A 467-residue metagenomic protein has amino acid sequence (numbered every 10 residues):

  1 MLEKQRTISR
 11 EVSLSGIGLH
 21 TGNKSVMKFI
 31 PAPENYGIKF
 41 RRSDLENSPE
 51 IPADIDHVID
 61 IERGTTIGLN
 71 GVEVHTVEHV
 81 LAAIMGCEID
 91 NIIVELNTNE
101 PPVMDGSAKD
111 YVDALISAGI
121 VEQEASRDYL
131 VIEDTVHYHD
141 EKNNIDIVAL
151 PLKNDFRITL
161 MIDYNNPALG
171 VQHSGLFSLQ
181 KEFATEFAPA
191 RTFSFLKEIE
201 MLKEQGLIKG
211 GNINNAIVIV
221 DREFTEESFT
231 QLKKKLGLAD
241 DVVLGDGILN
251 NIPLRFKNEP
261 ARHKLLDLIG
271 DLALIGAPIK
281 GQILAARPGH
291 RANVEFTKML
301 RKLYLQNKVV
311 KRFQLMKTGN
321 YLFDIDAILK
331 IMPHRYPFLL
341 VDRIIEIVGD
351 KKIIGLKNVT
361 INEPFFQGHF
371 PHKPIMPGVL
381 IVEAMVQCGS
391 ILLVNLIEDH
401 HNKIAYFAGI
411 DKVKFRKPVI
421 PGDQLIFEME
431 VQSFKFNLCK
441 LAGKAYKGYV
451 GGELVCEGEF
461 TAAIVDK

Functional and structural regions predicted by a protein language model:
M1-D90, E95-L315: C-terminal regulatory domains involved in ligand/effector binding and gene-expression control
T7-E11, F323-I328, I426-F427: Short Pro/Gly-enriched beta-strand edge/turn motifs at strand-loop
S25, V94, I158-L160, G355 (+3 more regions): Hydrophobic residues positioned within well-ordered beta-strands of beta-sheet architectures
G175-F193, M376, G451-K467: Flexible glycine-rich active-site/ligand-binding loops centered on an Asp-His dyad
R262-I275, I344, I375-N402: Active-site helix/loop of acyl-thioester processing domains in fatty-acid/polyketide metabolism, spanning hotdog-fold
Q306-I375, N395, H401-I404, R416-I420 (+4 more regions): Non-catalytic linker/capping segments at the edges of enzyme domains
I410-R416: Short alpha-helix capping/helix-loop boundary micro-motifs
